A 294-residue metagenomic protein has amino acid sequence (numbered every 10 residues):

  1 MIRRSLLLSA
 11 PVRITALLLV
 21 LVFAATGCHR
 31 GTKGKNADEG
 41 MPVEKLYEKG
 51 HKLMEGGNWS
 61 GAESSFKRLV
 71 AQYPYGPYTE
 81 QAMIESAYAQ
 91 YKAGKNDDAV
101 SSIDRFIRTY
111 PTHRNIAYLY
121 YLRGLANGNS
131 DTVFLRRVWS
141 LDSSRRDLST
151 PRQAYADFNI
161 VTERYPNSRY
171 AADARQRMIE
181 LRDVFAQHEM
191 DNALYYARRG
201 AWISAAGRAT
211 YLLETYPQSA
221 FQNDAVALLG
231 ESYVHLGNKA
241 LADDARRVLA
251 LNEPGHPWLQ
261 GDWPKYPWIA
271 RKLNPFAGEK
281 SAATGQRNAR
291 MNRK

Functional and structural regions predicted by a protein language model:
I2, G27-K294: Acidic, polar-rich low-complexity tracts and alpha-helical solenoid repeat scaffolds
I2-A16: Bacterial N-terminal signal peptides that target proteins for export
L8, A25-C28: Coiled-coil-like amphipathic alpha-helices with heptad-repeat character
P11-V12, F23, G76: Low-complexity intrinsically disordered segments
T15-A25: Bacterial N-terminal signal peptides
